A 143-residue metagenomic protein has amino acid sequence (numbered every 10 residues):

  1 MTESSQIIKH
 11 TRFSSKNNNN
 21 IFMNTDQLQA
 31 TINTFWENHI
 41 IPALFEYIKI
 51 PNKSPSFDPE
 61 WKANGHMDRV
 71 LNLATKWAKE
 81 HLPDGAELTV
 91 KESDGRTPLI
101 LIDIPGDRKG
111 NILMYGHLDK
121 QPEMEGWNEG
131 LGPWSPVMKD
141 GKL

Functional and structural regions predicted by a protein language model:
N24-G65: N-terminal capping segment at the start of a domain
N52, I104, G116-K120: Glycine-rich His-Gly loop
F57-K109, W134-P136: A non-catalytic alpha/beta surface segment that caps or lines the substrate-entry region of metallo-dependent hydrolase
K109-L143: Active-site metal-coordination/substrate-binding segment of hydrolases, especially metallo-dependent peptidases
